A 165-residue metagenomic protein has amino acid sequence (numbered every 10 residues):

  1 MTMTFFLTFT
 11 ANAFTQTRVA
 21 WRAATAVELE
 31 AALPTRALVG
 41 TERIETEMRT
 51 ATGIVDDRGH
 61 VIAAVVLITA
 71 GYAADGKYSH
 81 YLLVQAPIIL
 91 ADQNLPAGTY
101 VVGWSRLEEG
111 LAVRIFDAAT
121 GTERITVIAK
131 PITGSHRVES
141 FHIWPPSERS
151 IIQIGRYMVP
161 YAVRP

Functional and structural regions predicted by a protein language model:
M1-F9: Bacterial N-terminal signal peptides
F14-A73, I88, A118-P165: Primarily secretory-pathway and cell-envelope proteins
M48, L82-L83, L107-L111, P145-E148: A short, compositionally biased
V65-A70, Y81-L90, A97-T99: N-terminal post-signal-peptidase region of extra-cytosolic proteins
K77-S79: Short loop/turn motifs at secondary-structure junctions and domain boundaries
L95-S105: A short tyrosine-centered beta-strand micro-motif
R106-T122: Compact nucleic-acid interaction/catalytic patches
